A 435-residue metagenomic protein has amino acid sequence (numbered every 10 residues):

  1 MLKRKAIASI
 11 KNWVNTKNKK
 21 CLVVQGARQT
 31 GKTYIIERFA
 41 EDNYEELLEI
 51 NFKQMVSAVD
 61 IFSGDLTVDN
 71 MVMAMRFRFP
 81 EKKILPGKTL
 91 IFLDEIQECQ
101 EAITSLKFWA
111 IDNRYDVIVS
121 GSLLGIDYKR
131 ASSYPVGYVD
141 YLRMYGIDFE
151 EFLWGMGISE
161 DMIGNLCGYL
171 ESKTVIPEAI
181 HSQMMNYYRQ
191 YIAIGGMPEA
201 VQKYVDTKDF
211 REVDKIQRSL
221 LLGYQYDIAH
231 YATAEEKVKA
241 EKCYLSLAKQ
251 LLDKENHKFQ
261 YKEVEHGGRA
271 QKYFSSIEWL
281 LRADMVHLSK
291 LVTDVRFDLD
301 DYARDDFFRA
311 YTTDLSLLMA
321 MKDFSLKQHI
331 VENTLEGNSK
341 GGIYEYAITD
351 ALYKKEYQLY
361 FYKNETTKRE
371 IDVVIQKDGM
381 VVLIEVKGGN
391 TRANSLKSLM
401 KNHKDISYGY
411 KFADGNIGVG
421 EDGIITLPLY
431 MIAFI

Functional and structural regions predicted by a protein language model:
M1-W13: N-terminal pre-Walker A segment at the start of P-loop NTPase domains
V24: Hydrophobic anchor at the beta1->P-loop junction of P-loop NTPases
K32: Conserved lysine of the Walker
I35, F39: Hydrophobic positions on the alpha1 helix immediately C-terminal to the Walker A/P-loop
V56-G87: Short glycine-rich substrate-engagement loop in P-loop NTPases that contacts/grips substrate
K129-D253: Interdomain motor-coupling "hinge/lid" segment immediately C-terminal to the ATP-binding subdomain of NTP-driven enzymes
Q202-E370, I375: Accessory nucleic acid-recognition modules appended to NTPase machines
G388-L429: Catalytic cores of nucleic-acid endonucleases
